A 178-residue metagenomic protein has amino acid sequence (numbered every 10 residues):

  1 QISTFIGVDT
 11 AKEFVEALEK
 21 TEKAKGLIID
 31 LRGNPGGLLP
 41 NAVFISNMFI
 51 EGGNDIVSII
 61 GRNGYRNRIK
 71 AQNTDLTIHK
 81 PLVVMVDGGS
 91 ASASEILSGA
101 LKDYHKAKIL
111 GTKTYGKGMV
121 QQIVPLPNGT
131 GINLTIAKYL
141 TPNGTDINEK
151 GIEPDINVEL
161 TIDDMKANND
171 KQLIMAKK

Functional and structural regions predicted by a protein language model:
Q1, A11, V15-K25, P40-F44 (+3 more regions): Intrinsically disordered, Ser/Thr/Pro/Gly-rich linkers and terminal tails that flank and connect PDZ domains
Q1-P127: Cleft-lining beta-strand/loop regions that shape enzyme active-site pockets
T4, G88-G89, K113, I136-K138 (+2 more regions): A broadly conserved detector of short glycine/acidic/proline-rich loop/turn motifs that flank catalytic sites and bind
N63-G64, K80-P81, N133-L134, N157-V158 (+1 more regions): Short, intrinsically disordered/low-complexity patches at protein termini and at juxtamembrane boundaries
T74-I78, T130-T135, K178: A general structural signal for short secondary-structure boundary/capping elements
Q121-V124, I132-L160: Conserved P-loop NTPase
